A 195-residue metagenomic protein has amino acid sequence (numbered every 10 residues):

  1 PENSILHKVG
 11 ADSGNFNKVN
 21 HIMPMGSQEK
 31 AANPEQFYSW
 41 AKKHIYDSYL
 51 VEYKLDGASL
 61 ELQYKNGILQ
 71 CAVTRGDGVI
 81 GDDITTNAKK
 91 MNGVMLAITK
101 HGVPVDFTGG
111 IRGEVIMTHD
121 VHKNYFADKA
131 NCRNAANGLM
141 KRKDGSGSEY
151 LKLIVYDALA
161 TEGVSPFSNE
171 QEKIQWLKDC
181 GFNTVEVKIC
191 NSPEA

Functional and structural regions predicted by a protein language model:
P1-G102, N134-N137, P193: Phosphate/adenylate-binding "loop-and-lid" substructures adjacent to NTP/NAD/dNTP-binding pockets in NTP-dependent
G10-D12, D120-A130: Short, hydrophobic/aliphatic alpha-helical segments
I22, D83-T85, A127-A195: Catalytic nucleotidyltransferase
W40-K43, V94, Y125, W176 (+1 more regions): Residues that form generic nucleotide/phosphate-binding pockets
D47-Y49, A58-L60, G109-G113, E149-I154: Generic beta-strand structural signal
V51, F107, F126-D128, C132: N-terminal hydrophobic or amphipathic segments with adjacent small-residue motifs that include Sec signal peptides
Y53, Y64-N66, T74-G76, G113-H119 (+1 more regions): Short, structured patches in soluble enzyme cores that scaffold and shape functional sites
V94-K123: Flexible glycine-rich surface loops and low-complexity tracts that mediate binding to linear polymers
